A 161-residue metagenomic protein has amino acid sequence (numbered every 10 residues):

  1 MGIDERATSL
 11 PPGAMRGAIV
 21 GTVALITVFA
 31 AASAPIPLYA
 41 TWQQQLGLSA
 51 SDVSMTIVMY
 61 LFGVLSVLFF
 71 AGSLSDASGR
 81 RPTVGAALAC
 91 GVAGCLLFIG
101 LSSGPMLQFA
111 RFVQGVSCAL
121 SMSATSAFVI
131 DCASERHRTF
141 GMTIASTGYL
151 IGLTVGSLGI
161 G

Functional and structural regions predicted by a protein language model:
P11-Q44: Pair of pore-lining "gating" transmembrane helices in MFS-fold secondary transporters
F29, S33, I99, G115-S123 (+1 more regions): Small-residue-rich segments within alpha-helical transmembrane domains of MFS-like 12-TM solute carriers
Y39, G152-G161: Small-residue (Gly/Pro/Ala) motifs that create kinks and tight helix-helix packing interfaces
G47, G79, G100-M106: Helix-breaking motifs and short loop linkers at transmembrane-helix boundaries and internal kinks in secondary membrane
M55-G72, M122: Central cavity-lining transmembrane alpha-helices of secondary-active solute carriers, predominantly the Major
P82-L97: Structural signature of the two symmetry-related core transmembrane helices
G94, P105-Q114: Paired small-residue
F112-G148: Cytoplasmic helix-loop-helix junction between adjacent transmembrane helices in 12-TM secondary transporters
